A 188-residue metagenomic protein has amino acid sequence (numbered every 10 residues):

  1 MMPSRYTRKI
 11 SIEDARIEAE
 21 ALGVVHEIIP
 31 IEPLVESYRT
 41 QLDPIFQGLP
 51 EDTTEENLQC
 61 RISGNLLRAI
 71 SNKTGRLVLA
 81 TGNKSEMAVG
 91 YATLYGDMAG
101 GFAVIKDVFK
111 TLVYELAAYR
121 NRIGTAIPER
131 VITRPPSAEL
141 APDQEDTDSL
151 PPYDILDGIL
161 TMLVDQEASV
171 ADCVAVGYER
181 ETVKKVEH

Functional and structural regions predicted by a protein language model:
M1-H188: ATP/NTP-dependent adenylation/nucleotidyl-transfer catalytic domains that generate, transfer, or process NMP-activated
